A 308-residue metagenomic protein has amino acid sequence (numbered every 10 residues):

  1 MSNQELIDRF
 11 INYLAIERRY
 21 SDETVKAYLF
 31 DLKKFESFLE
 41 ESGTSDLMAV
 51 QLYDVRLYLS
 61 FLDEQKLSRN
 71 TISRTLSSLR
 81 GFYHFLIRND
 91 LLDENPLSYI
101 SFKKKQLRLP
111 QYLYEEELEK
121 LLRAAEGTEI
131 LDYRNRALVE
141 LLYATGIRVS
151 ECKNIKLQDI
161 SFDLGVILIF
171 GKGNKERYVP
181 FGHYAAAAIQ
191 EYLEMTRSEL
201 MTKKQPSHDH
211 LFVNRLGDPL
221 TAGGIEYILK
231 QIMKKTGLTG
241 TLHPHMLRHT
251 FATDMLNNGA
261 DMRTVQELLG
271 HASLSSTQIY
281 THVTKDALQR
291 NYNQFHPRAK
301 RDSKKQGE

Functional and structural regions predicted by a protein language model:
M1-E308: Conserved catalytic core of the tyrosine transesterase superfamily
